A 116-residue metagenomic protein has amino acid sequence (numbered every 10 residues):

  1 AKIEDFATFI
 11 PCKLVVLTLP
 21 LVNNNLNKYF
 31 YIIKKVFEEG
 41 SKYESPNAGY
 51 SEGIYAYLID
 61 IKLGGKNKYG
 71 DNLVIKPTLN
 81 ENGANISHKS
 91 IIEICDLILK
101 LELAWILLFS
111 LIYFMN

Functional and structural regions predicted by a protein language model:
A1-N116: Hydrophobic alpha-helical transmembrane segments
